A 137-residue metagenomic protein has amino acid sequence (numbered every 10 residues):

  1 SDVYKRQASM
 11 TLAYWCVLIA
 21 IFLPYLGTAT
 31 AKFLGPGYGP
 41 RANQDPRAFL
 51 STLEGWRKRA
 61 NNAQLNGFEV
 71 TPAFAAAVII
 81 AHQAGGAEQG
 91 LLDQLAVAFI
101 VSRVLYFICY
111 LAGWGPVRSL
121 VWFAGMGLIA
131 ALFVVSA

Functional and structural regions predicted by a protein language model:
S1-Y4: Short, small-residue-biased leader/transition segments that mark boundaries at the very start of proteins
R6-T30: Long, highly hydrophobic alpha-helical transmembrane signal-anchor segments
R6-W15, I79-Q94, F133-A137: Helix-coil boundary and interhelical linker segments in multi-pass alpha-helical membrane proteins
I19-F22, V97, V101, L120 (+1 more regions): Hydrophobic residues within alpha-helical transmembrane segments of multi-pass solute transporters/permease subunits
I21-G37, V104-F107: Transmembrane alpha-helical segments that form the membrane-embedded catalytic/substrate-channel core of multi-pass
K32-N61: Cytosolic, membrane-interface loops and tails of multi-pass inner-membrane proteins
N66-I80: Core segments of transmembrane alpha-helices that mediate helix-helix packing or line hydrophobic substrate/ligand
V104-G127: Interfacial loop-to-transmembrane junctions
